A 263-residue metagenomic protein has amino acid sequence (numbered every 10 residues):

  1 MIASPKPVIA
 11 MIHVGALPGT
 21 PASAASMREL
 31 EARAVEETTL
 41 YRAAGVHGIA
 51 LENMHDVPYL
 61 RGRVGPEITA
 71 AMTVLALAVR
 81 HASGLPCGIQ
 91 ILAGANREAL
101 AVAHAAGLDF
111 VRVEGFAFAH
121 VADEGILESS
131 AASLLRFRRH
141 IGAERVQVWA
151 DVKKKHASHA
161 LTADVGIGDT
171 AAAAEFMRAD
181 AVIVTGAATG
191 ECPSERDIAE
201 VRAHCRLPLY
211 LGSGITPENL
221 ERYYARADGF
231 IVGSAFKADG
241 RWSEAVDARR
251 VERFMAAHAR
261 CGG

Functional and structural regions predicted by a protein language model:
S4, A10-M11, L60-I89, S129-A150 (+2 more regions): Alpha-helix-loop-beta-strand connector modules within alpha/beta enzyme cores
P5-P18, L40-M54: N-terminal glycine-rich anion-binding loops that anchor highly charged ligand groups
V8-I12, I49-L51, C87-I91, R112-V113 (+4 more regions): Hydrophobic faces of well-ordered beta-strands that scaffold small-molecule active sites in alpha/beta enzyme cores
A10, Y41, I49, V111 (+5 more regions): Conserved, mostly hydrophobic/aromatic
H13-E36, C87-A95, A150-G168, L211 (+1 more regions): Active-site mouth loops of central-metabolism enzymes
V14, P21, R97, A101-A179: Conserved anion-binding
R28, I89, G94-G107, T170 (+1 more regions): Catalytic cores of alpha/beta
G45-A71, A117-D123, A179-E195, D239-R241: Glycine-rich, proline-tolerant flexible connector loops at the mouths of alpha/beta enzymes
